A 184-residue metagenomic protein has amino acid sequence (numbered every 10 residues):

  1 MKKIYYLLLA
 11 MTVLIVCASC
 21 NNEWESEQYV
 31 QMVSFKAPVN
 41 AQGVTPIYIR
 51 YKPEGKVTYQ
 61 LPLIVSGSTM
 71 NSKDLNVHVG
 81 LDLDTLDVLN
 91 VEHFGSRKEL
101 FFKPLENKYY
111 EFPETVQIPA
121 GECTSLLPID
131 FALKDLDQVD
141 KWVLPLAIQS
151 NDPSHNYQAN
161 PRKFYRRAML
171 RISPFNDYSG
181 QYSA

Functional and structural regions predicted by a protein language model:
M1-L8: Bacterial N-terminal signal peptides that target proteins for export
I15-S19: C-terminal motif of bacterial Sec signal peptides marking the signal peptidase cleavage site
N21-F112, E122-T124, L136-W142, N151 (+4 more regions): Acidic/polar, low-complexity intrinsically disordered N-terminal segments immediately downstream of a Sec signal
T115: Substrate-binding cleft of extracellular glycoside hydrolase catalytic domains
I118-I129: Short Pro-Gly-centered flexible turn/kink motifs
D130-L136: Signal that preferentially marks extracellular ectodomain short beta-strand elements of beta-sandwich modules
A132, A147-N151: Beta-strand-rich extracellular modules
F164-I172: C-terminal edge beta-strand
